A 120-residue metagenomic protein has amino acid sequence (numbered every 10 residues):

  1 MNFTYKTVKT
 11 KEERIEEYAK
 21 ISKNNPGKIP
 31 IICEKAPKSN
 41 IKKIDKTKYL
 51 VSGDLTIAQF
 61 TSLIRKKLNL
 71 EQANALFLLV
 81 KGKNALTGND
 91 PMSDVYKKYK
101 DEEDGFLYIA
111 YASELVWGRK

Functional and structural regions predicted by a protein language model:
M1-K120: Ubiquitin system architectures
